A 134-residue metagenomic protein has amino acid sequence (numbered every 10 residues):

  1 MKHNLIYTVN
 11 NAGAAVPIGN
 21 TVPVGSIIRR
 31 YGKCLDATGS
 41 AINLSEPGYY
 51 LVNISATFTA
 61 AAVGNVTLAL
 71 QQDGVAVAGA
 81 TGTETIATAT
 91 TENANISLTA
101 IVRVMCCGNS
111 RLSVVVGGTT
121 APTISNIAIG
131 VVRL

Functional and structural regions predicted by a protein language model:
M1-L134: Extracellular jelly-roll beta-sandwich "head" domains, especially the C-terminal globular C1q domain
